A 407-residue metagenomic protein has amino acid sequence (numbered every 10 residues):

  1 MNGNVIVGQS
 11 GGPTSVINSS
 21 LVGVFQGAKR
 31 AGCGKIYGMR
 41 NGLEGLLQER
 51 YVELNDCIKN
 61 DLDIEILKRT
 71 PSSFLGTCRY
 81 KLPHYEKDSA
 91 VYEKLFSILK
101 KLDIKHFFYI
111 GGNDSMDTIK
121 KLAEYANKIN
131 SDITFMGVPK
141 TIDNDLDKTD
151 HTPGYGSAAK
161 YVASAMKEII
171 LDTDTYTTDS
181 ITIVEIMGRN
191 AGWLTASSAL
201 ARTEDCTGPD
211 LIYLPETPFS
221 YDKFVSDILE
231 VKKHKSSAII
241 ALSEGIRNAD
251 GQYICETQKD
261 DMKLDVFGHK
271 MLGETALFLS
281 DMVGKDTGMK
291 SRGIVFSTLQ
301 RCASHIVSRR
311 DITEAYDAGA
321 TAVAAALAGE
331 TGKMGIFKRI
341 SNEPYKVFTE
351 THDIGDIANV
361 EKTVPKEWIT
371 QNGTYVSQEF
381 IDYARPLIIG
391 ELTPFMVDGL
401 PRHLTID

Functional and structural regions predicted by a protein language model:
M1-V52: N-terminal phosphate-binding or glycine-rich loops at protein starts, especially the Walker A/P-loop of NTPases
N4-T14, S73-R79, K105-G111, G137 (+2 more regions): Short glycine-rich or small-residue beta-strand-to-loop segments that form or flank ligand, phosphate, metal/Fe-S
N4-V7, L67-K81, K140-D150, T177-S180 (+1 more regions): Gly-rich Lys/Arg/Thr-decorated short loops/hinges at beta-loop-alpha junctions or inter-strand turns that position
S10-G12, M39-G45, R79-Y80, G112-N113 (+5 more regions): Short, ordered loop/turn segments at secondary-structure junctions
T14-V24, L46-L47, V91-E93, N113-K121 (+5 more regions): Short glycine/serine/threonine-rich phosphate/pyrophosphate-binding segments that cradle anionic phosphate groups
I36, I98, H106-G111, D117-I129 (+1 more regions): Accessory alpha-helical/coil subdomains and C-terminal extensions that flank or cap enzyme catalytic cores
E49-K105, D114, P153, K167: Glycine-rich oxoanion-binding loops at beta->alpha junctions
E256-D407: C-terminal non-catalytic interaction/assembly regions of soluble proteins
